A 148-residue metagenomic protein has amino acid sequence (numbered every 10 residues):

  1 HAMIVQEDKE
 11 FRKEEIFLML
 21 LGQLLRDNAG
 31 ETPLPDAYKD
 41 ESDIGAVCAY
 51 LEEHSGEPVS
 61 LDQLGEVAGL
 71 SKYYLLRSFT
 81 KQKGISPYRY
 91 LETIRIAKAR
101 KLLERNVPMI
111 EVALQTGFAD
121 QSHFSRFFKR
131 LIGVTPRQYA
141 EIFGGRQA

Functional and structural regions predicted by a protein language model:
H1-A2, A99: Conserved small-residue packing positions in alpha-helical repeats and bundles
M3-A68, K81-R89, T93: Short, Lys/Arg-enriched, Trp-marked, Pro/Gly-tolerant hinge/linker segments that flank
L18, I96, G133: ATP/adenylate-binding site constellation spanning eukaryotic-like Ser/Thr protein kinases, ABC-transporter
A49, E53, P58-D62, L70 (+2 more regions): Terminal helix-turn-helix DNA-binding modules in bacterial transcription factors
P87, T135-P136: Proline-centered helix-kink/hinge sites
